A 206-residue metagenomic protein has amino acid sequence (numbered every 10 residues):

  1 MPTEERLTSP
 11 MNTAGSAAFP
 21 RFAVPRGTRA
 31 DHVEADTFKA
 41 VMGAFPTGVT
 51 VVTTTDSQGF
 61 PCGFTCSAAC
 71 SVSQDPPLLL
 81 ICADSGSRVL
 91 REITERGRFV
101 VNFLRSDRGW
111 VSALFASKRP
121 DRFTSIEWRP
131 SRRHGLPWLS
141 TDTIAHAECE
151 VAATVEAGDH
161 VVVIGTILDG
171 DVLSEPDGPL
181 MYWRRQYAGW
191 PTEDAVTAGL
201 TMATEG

Functional and structural regions predicted by a protein language model:
P2-G206: Basic, polyanion-binding surface patches
